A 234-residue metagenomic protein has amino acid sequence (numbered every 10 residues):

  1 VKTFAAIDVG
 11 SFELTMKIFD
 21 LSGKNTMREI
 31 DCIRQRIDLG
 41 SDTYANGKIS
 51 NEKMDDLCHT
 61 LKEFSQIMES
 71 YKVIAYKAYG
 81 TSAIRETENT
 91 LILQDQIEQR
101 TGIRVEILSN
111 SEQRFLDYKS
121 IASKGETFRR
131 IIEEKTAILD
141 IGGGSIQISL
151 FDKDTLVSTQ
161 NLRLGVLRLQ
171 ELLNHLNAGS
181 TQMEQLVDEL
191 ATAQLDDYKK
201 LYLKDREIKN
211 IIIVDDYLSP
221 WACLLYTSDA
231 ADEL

Functional and structural regions predicted by a protein language model:
K2-K24, E133-S158: Gly/Thr-rich phosphate-binding beta-strand-loop-beta motif of the actin/hexokinase/Hsp70
L14-N51, D154-M183: Short glycine-rich, Thr/Ser-proximal phosphate-binding strand/loop in the N-terminal lobe of ATP-dependent enzymes
D31-S123: N-terminal phosphate-binding loop and flanking beta/alpha elements of the actin-like ATPase fold
K62-A75, T127-R129, D197-R206: Phosphate/pyrophosphate-binding loops at sites that engage ATP/ADP/AMP, CoA/4′-phosphopantetheine, polyphosphate
V73-S82, E207-Y217: Short glycine-rich phosphate-binding loop at a beta-alpha junction
N110-A137, D197: Conserved phosphate-binding catalytic cores of ATP/NTP-utilizing and phosphoryl-transfer enzymes
N174-V214: ATP/pyrophosphate-binding catalytic subdomain of soluble kinases
Y226-L234: Single conserved hydrophobic/aromatic residue that forms the stacking wall/gate of nucleotide- or nucleobase-binding
